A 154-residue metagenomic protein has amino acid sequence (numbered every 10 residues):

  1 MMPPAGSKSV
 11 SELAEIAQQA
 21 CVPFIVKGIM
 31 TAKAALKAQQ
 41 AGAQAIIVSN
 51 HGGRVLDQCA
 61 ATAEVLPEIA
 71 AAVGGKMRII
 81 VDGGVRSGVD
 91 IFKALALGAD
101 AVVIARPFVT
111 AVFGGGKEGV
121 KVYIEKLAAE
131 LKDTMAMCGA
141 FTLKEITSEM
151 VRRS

Functional and structural regions predicted by a protein language model:
M1-V81, G88-A111, I146, R153: Alpha/beta enzyme core
F108, G116-S154: C-terminal extensions of enzymes
